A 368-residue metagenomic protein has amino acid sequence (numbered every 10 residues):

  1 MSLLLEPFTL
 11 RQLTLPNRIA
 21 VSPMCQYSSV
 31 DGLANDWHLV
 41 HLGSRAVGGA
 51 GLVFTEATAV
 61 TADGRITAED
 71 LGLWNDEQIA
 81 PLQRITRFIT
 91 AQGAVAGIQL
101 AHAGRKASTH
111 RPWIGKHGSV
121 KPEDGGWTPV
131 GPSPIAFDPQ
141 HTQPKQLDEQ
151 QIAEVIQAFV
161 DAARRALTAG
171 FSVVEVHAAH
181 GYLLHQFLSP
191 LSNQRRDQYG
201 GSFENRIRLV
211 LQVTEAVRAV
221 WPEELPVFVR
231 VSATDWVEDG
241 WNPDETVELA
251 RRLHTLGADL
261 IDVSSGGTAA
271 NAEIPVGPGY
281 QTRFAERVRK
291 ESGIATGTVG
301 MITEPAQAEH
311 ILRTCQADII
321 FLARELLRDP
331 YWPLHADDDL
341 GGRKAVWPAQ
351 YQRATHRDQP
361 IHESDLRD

Functional and structural regions predicted by a protein language model:
M1-D368: Flavin-dependent oxidoreductase catalytic cores
